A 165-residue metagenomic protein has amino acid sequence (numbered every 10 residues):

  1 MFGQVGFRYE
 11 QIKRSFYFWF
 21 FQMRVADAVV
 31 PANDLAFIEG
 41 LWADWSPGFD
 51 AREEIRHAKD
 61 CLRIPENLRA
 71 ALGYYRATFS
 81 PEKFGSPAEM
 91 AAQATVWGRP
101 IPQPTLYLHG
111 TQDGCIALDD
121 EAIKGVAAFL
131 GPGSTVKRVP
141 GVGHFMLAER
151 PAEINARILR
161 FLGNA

Functional and structural regions predicted by a protein language model:
M1-T135, L159, N164: Flexible "cap/lid" subdomain of the alpha/beta-hydrolase fold that forms the substrate-access gate
T135-V142: Short glycine-rich catalytic loops that host catalytic nucleophiles or stabilize transition states across multiple
V142-P151, N155: Catalytic histidine-centered segment of alpha/beta-hydrolase-like enzymes
